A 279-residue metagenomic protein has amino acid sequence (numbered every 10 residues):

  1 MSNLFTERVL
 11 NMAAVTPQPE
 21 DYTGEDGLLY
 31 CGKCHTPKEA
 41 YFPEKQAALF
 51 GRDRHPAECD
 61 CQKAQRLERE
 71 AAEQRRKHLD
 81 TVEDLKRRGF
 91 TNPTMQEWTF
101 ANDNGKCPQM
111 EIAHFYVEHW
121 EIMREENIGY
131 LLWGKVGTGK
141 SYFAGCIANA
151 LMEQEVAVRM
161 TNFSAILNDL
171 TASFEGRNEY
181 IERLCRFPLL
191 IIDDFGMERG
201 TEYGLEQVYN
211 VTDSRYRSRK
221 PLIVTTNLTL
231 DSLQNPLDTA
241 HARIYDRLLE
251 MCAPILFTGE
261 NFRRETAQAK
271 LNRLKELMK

Functional and structural regions predicted by a protein language model:
M1-C107, E265-K279: A short, basic N-terminal segment
C61, G105, F163, F257-G259: Active-site donor-binding loop signature of nucleotide-sugar glycosyltransferases
F90, T94-Y130: Pre-Walker A (pre-P-loop) alpha-helix and adjacent loop at the N terminus of AAA/AAA+ ATPase modules, a conserved
P108-V117, E125, A148-L189, R199-E206: Short glycine-rich substrate-engagement loop in P-loop NTPases that contacts/grips substrate
R124-A144: Walker A/P-loop nucleotide-binding motif
Y130, R159, I191, I223 (+1 more regions): Hydrophobic/aromatic beta-strand patches that form the interior of the parallel beta-sheet core in alpha/beta enzyme
L167-L170, E198-K279: Replace "adjacent to P-loop NTPase cores in ATP/GTP-dependent enzymes" with "adjacent to NTP-binding cores
D194-F195: Walker B catalytic acidic pair
